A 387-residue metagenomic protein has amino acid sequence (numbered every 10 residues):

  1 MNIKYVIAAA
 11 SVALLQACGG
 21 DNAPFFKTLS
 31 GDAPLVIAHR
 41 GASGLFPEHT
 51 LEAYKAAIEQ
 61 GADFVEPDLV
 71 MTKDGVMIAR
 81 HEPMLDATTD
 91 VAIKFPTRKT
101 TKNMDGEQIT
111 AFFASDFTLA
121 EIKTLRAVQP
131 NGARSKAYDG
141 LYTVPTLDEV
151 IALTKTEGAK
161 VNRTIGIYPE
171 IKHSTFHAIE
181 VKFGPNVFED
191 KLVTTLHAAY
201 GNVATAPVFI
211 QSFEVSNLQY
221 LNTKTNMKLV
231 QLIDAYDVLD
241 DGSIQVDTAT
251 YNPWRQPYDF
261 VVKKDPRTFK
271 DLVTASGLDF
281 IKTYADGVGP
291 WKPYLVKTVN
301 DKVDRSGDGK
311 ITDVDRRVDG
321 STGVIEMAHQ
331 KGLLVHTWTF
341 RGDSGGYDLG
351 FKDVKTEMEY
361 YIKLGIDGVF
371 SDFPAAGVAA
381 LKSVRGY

Functional and structural regions predicted by a protein language model:
N2-A9: Sec-dependent signal peptide recognition, specifically the positively charged N-region followed immediately by
C18-Y387: Phosphate-group recognition and catalysis centered on beta-loop-alpha active-site segments
